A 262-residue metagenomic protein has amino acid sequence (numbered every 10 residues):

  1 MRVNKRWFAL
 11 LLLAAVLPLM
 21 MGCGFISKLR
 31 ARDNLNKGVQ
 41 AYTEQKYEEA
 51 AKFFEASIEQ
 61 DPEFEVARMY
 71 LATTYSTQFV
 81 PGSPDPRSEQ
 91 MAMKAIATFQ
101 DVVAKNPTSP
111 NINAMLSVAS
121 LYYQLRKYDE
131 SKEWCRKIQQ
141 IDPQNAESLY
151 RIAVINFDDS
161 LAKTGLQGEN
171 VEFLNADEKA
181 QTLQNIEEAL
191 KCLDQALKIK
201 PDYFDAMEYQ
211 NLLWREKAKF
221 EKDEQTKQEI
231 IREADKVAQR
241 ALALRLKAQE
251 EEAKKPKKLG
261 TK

Functional and structural regions predicted by a protein language model:
L19-G22: C-terminal motif of bacterial Sec signal peptides marking the signal peptidase cleavage site
G24-S27: Bacterial signal peptide processing site
R30-A56, Q60, P81-S83: Alpha-helical segment of the N-proximal tetratricopeptide repeat
A31, S76-D101, Q124, D129 (+2 more regions): Short coil/linker segments at helix-helix boundaries
Q60, K105-P107, I141, I199 (+1 more regions): Structural marker of alpha-solenoid helical repeat scaffolds
F64, S109-N111, N145, Y203 (+1 more regions): Residue-level recognition of tetratricopeptide repeat
A67, I112-A114, S148, A206: TPR alpha-solenoid repeat register
